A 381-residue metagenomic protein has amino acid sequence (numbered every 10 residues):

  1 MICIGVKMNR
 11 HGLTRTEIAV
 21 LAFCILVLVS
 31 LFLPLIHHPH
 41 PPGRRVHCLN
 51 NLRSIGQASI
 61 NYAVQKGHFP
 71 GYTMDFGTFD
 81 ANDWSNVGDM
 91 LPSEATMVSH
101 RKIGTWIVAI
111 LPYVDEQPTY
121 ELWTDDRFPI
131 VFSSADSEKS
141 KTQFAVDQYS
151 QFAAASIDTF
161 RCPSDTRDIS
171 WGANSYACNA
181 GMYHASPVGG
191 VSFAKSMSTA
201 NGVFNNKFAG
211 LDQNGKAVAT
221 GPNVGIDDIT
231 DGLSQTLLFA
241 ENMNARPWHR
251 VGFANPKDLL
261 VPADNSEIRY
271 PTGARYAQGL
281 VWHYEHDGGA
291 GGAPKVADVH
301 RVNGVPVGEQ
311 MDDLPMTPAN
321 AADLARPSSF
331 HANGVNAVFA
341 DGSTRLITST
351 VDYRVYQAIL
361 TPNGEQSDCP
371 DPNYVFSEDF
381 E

Functional and structural regions predicted by a protein language model:
M1-R15, G77-A81: N-terminal leader/signal peptides at the extreme start of proteins
N9-N50: Amphipathic alpha-helical segments typified by the pilin-like N-terminal helix that continues immediately C-terminal
P39, L52-K66: N-terminal alpha-helical signal peptides/signal-anchor transmembrane segments
R45, L49, G71, G104 (+1 more regions): Mobile, glycine-rich extracellular loop/lid and propeptide segments that shape or gate substrate/ligand access
C48-N51, W106-I107, V355: Stable alpha-helical elements in mature extracytoplasmic
V64, D115-T119, T361-G364: Sec-exported extracytoplasmic/periplasmic mature domains
F69-V108, P112-P256: Ligand-binding/active-site lining segments
N179-E381: Hydrophobic alpha-helical interface faces used for helix-helix packing
